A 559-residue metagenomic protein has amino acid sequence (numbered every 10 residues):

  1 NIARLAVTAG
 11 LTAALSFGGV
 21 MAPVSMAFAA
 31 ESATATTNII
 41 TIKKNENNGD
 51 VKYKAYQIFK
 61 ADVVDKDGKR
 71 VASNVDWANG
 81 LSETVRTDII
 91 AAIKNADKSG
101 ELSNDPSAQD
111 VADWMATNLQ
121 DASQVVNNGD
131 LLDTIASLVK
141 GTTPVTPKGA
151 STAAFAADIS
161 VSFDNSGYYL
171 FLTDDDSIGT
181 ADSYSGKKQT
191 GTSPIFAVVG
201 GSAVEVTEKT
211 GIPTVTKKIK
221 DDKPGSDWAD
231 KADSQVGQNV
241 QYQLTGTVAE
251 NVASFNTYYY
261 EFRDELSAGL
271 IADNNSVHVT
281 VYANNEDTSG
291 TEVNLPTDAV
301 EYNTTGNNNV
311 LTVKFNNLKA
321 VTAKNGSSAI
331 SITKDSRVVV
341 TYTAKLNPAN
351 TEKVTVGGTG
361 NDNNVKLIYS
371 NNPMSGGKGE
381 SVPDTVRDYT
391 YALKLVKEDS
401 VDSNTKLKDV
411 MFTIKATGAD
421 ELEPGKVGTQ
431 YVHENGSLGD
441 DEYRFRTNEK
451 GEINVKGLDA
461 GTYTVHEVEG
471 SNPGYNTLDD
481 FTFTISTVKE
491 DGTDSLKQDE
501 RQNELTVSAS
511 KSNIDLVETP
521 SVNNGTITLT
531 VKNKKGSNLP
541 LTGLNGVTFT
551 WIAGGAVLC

Functional and structural regions predicted by a protein language model:
I2-C559: Solvent-exposed loop/turn and edge beta-strand elements of beta-rich ligand-binding domains
